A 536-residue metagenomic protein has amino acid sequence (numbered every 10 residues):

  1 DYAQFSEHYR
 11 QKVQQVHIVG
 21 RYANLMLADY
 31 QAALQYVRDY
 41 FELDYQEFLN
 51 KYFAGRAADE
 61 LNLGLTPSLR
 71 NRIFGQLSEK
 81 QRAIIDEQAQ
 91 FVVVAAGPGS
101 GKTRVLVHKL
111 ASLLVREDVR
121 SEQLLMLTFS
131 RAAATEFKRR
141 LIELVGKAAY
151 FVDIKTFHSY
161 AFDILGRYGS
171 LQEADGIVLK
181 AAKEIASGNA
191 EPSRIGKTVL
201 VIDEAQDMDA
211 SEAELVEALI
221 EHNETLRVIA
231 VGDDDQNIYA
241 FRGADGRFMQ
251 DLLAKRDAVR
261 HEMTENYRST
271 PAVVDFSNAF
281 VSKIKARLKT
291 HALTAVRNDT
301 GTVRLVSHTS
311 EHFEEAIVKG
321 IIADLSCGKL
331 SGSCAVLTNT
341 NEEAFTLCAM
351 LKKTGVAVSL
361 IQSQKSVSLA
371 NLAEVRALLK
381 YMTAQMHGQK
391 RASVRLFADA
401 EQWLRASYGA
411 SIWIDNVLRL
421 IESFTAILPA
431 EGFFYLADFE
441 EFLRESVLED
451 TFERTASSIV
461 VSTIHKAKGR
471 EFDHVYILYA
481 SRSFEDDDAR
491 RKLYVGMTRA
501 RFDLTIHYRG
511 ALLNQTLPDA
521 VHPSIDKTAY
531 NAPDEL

Functional and structural regions predicted by a protein language model:
D1-S170, T498: P-loop NTPase Walker
D86, E184-L200, E221-E224, E471: Short basic/glycine-enriched coil/helix segment immediately N-terminal to the Walker B
Q88-V92, G332, S458: Pre-Walker A (Motif I) flank of P-loop NTPase domains
S100-L106, A258-V259, Y267-V358: Helicase P-loop NTPase motor core
R131, P271, S333-K492, A500-L504: Core RecA-like ATPase module of SF1/SF2 helicases and allied nucleic-acid translocases
I195-A213, V228-A230, D235-Q236: SF2 helicase catalytic motif II
E214-L305, L517-D519, I525-Y530: Conserved RecA-like helicase ATPase core segment that couples NTP binding/hydrolysis to strand translocation
K492, F502-L536: Helicase C-terminal subdomain and adjacent C-terminal extension
